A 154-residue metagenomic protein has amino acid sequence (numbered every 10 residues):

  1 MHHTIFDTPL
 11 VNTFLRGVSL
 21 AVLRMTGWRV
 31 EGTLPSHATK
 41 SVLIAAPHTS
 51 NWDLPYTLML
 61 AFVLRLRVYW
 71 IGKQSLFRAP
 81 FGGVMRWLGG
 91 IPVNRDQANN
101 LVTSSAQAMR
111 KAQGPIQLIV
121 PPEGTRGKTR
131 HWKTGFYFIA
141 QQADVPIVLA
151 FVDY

Functional and structural regions predicted by a protein language model:
M1-R16: Helix-enriched interaction subdomains in cytosolic or periplasmic regions, typified by TIR/SEFIR signaling/NADase cores
I5-T8, M25-Y154: Soluble catalytic domains of membrane acyltransferases
